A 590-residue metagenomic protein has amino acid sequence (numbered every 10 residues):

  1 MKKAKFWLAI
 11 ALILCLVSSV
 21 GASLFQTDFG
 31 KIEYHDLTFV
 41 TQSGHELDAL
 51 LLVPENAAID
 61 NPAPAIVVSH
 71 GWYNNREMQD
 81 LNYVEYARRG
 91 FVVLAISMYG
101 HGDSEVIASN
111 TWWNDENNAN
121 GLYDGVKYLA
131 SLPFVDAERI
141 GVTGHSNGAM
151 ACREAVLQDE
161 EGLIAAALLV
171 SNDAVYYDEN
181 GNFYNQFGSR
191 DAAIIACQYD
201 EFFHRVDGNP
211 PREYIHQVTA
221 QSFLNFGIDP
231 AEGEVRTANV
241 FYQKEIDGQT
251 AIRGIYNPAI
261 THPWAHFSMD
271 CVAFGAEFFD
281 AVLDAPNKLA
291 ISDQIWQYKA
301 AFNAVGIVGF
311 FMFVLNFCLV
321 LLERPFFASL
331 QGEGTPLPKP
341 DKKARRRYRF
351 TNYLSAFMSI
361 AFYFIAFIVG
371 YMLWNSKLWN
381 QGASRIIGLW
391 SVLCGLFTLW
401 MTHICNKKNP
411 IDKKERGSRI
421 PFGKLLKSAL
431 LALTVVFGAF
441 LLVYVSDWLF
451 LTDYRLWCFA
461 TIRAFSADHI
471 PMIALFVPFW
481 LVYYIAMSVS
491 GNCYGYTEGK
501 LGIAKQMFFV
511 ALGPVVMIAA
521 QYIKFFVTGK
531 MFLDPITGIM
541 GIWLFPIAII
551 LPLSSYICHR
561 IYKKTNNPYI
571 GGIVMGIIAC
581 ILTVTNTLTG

Functional and structural regions predicted by a protein language model:
K2-V40, D48-L50: An N-terminal hydrophobic leader/cap segment in hydrolases
A4-L12, A301-F311, I473, L544 (+1 more regions): Alpha-helical transmembrane segments
L14-S19, F310-N316, P552, A579-T583: Hydrophobic core segments of alpha-helical transmembrane domains in multi-pass membrane transport and ion-translocation
S19-S23, L315-V320, A361-V369: Alpha-helical transmembrane segments of multi-pass membrane proteins
F29-I295: Soluble extramembrane regions of membrane proteins in the secretory/endomembrane system
S268-F310, L315-A328: Catalytic active-site module of serine/aspartate enzymes centered on a nucleophile-bearing elbow/loop
G309-S355: Juxtamembrane interface at the cytosolic side of transmembrane helices
Y353-G590: Alpha-helical transmembrane segments of integral membrane proteins
